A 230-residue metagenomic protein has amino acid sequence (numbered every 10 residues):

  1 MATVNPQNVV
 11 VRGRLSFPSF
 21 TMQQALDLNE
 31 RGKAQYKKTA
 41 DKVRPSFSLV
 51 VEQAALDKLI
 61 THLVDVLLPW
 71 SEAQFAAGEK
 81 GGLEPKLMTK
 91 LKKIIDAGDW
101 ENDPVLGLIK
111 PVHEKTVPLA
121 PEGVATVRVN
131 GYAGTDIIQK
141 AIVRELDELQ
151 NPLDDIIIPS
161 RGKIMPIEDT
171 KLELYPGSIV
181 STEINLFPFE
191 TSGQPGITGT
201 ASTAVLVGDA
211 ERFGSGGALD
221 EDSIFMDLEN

Functional and structural regions predicted by a protein language model:
M1-G134: OB-fold ssDNA-binding interfaces and closely related basic DNA-contact patches used across DNA replication/repair
M1-P18, A210-N230: Acidic, gly/ser/pro-rich intrinsically disordered tails
R44-S46, I179-S181, G196, A201: Broad gene-expression machinery/nucleic-acid interaction feature
V50-A54, F187, V207: Solvent-exposed residues in well-ordered beta-strands and their adjoining turns, especially edge/terminal strands
H113-M165: Signature of Gram-negative chaperone-usher
L146-I179, F187-I197: Exposed beta-sheet edge/beta-hairpin loop segments within beta-rich domains
T191-R212: OB-fold/S1-family single-stranded nucleic acid-binding modules
